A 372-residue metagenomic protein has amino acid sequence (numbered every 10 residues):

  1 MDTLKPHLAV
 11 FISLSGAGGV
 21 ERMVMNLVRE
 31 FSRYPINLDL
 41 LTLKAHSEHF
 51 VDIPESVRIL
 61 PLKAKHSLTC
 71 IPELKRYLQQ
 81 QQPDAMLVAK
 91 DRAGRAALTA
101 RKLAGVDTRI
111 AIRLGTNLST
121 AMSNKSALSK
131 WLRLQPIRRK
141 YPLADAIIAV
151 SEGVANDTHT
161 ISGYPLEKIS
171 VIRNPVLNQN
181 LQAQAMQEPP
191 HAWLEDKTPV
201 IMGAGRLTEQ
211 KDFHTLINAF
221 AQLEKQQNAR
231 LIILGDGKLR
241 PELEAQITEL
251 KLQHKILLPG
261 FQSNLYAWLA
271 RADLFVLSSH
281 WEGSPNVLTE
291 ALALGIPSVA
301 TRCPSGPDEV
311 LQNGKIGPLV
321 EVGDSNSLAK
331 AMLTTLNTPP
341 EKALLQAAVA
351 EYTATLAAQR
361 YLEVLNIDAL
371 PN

Functional and structural regions predicted by a protein language model:
K5, V10-L68, K238: N-terminal strand-loop element at the rim of the active site of nucleotide-sugar-dependent glycosyltransferases
G18-N26, P199-Q222, K238-E244, N326: A conserved mid-protein helix/loop that constitutes part of the nucleotide-sugar donor-binding site
P72-K75, L128-I147: Membrane-proximal helix-turn-helix segments that form the acceptor-binding/catalytic region of lipid-linked
V88-A96, L114: Short His-centered aromatic/hydrophobic patch
P142-I169, V176-N178: A short, active-site helix/loop in glycosyltransferases that binds the activated sugar's phosphate group
F261, H280: Aromatic "clamp/platform" in nucleotide-sugar-dependent glycosyltransferases that forms part of the donor/acceptor
P297-T301: Short hydrophobic beta-strand element within catalytic cores of glycosyltransferases and related nucleotide-activated
Q312-S325, L333-P339: Conserved acidic donor-binding segment of nucleotide-sugar-dependent glycosyltransferases
